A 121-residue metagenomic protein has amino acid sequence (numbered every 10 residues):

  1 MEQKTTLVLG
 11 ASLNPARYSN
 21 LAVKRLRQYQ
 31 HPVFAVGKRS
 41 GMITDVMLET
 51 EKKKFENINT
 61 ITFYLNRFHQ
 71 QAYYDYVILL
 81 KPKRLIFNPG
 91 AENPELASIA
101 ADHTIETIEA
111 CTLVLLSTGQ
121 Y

Functional and structural regions predicted by a protein language model:
M1-N59, R67, A72-N88, E92-Y121: Structural/interface elements that position substrates and couple domains in central-metabolism enzymes
